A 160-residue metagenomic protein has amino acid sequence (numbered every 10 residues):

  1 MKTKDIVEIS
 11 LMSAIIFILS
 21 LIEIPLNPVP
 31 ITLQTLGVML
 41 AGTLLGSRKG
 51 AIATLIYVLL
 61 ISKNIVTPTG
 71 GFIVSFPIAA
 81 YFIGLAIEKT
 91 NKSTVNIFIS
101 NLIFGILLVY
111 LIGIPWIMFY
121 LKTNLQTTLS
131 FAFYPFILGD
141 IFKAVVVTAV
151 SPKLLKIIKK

Functional and structural regions predicted by a protein language model:
M1-K2, P28-V29, N91, L121-Q126: Helix-boundary and loop/linker segments of multi-pass membrane transporters
M1-K4, R48, K89-S93, K156-K160: Positively charged n-region of N-terminal signal peptides that target proteins for export
M1-L44, R48-A53, L59: Hydrophobic transmembrane alpha-helices
V7-M12, I18, T69-L111: Short helix-perturbing small/polar motifs within transmembrane alpha-helices
I9, Q34-M39, G50-V58, P68 (+4 more regions): Alpha-helical transmembrane segments of multi-pass membrane proteins, especially transporters and channels
I15, L19, E23, A41 (+10 more regions): Alpha-helical membrane-inserting segments
I65-T69, T94-K160: Membrane-embedded alpha-helical hairpins and interfacial helices in multi-pass inner-membrane proteins
